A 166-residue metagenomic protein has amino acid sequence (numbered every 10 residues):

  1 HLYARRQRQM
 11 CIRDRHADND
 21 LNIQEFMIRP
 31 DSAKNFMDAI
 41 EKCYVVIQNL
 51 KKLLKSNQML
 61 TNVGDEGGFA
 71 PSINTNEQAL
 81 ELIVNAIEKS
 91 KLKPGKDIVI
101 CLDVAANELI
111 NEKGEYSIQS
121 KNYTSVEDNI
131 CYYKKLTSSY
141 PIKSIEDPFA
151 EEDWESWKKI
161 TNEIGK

Functional and structural regions predicted by a protein language model:
H1-R8, I12: Single conserved hydrophobic/aromatic residue that forms the stacking wall/gate of nucleotide- or nucleobase-binding
R5-R6, L21-Q24, N57-M59, D65 (+3 more regions): Short coil/turn connectors at secondary-structure junctions
Q9, H16, L21, M27 (+1 more regions): Active-site loop-helix segments enriched in His/Asp/Glu that coordinate and activate a nucleophilic water at divalent
I12-D14, E66, D103, I145: Residue-level signature of catalytic and energy-coupling elements of molecular machines, predominantly ATP/GTP-dependent
D18-Y44, Q48-K51, L92: Glycine-rich, acidic/polar active-site loops that bind/position phosphate-bearing ligands
E25-F36, L60-N76, E108-Q119: Active-site-proximal beta-alpha loop/turn segments in soluble metabolic enzymes
I40-M59, V63, F69-V84: C-terminal substrate-binding/cap subdomain adjacent to the FAD-binding core in PCMH-type and related FAD-linked
E77-K166: Catalytic core of soluble alpha/beta enzymes
